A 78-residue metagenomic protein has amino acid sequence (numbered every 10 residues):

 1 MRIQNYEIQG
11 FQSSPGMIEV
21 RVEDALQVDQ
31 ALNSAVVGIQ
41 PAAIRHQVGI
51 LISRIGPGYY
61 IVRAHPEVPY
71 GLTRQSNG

Functional and structural regions predicted by a protein language model:
M1-L32: N-terminal acidic leader/helix
N5-E7, I44-Q47: Structured alpha/beta or helical-core interaction and ligand-binding surfaces enriched in interleaved
I18-V20, I39, I52: Generic structural hydrophobic/aromatic packing signal, biased to beta-strands
A31-A43: Short amphipathic alpha-helix segments
H46-G78: Short, compact, well-ordered microdomains
